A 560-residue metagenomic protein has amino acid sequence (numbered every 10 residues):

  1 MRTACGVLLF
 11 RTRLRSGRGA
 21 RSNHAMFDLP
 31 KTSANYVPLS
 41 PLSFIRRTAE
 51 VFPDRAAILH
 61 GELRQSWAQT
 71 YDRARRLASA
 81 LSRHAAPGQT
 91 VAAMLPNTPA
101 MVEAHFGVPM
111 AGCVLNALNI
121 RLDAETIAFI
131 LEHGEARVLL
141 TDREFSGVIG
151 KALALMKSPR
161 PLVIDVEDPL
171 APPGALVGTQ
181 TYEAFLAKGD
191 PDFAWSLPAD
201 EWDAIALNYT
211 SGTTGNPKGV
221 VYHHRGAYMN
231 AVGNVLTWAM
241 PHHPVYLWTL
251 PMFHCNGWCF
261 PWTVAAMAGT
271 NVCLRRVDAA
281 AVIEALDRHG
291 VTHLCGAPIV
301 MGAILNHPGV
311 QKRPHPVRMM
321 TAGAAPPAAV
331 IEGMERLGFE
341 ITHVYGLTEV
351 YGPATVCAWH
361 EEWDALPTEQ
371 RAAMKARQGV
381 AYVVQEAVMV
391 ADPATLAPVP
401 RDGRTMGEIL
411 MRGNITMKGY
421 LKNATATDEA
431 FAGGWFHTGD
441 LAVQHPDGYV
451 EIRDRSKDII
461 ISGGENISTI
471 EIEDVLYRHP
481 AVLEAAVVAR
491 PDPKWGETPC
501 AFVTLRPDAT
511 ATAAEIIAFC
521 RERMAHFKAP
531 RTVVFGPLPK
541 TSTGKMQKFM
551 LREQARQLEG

Functional and structural regions predicted by a protein language model:
V37, L42-R46, D54-T98, V102-F106 (+3 more regions): Conserved AMP-binding/adenylate-forming core of the ANL superfamily
P53, I164-D165, L176-E183, A187-Y209 (+2 more regions): Conserved pre-ATP/AMP-binding loop-to-beta segment of ANL
S66-Q69, I205-M229: Conserved AMP-binding A3 loop
T70, G269, D287, R318 (+5 more regions): Conserved AMP-binding/adenylate-forming
S79, R83, M101, L122 (+8 more regions): AMP-binding/adenylate-forming catalytic core of the ANL superfamily
R83, M110-A187, P198, P507-A509: Structural core segment of the AMP-binding/adenylate-forming
P96, T141-K151, D168-P169, L250 (+5 more regions): Adenylate-forming
Y228-V245, F253-H293, H307: Conserved AMP-binding/adenylation subdomain of ANL enzymes
